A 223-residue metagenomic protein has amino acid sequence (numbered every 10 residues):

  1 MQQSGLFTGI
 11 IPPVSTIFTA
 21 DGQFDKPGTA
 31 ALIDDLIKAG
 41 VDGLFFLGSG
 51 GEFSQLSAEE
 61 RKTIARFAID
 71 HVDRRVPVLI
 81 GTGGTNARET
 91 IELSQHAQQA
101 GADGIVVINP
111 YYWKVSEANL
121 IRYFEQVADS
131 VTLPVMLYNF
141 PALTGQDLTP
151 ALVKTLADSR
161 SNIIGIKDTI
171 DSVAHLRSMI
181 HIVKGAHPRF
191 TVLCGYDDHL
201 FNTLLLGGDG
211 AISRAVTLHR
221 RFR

Functional and structural regions predicted by a protein language model:
M1, D35, H96-A97, A157 (+2 more regions): A general structural signal for stabilizing positions within well-ordered secondary structure
Q2-D147: Active-site beta->alpha loop and helix N-cap motifs at the rims of alpha/beta catalytic domains
D129-S130, L143-R223: Catalytic alpha/beta core domains of metabolic enzymes, predominantly
